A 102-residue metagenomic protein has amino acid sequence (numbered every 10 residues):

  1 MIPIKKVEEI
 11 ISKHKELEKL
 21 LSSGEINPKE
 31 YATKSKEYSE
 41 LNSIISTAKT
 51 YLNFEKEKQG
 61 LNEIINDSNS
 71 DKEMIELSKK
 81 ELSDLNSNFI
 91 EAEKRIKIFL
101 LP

Functional and structural regions predicted by a protein language model:
M1-P102: Charged, heptad-repeat coiled-coil alpha-helices that serve as long linker/dimerization "arms" in large NTP-dependent
